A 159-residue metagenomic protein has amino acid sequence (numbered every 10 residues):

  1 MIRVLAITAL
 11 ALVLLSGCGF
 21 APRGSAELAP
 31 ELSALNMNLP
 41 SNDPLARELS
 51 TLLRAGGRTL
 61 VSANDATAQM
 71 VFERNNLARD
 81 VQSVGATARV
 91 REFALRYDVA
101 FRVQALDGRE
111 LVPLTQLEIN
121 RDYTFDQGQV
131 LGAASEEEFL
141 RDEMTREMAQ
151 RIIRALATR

Functional and structural regions predicted by a protein language model:
M1-A6: Bacterial N-terminal signal peptides that target proteins for export
L14-G17: C-terminal motif of bacterial Sec signal peptides marking the signal peptidase cleavage site
G19-P22: Bacterial signal peptide processing site
L28-N76: N-terminal segment of the mature soluble domain
N38, N42, E92-R96, E137-R146: Solvent-exposed, acidic/flexible segments
L53-G57, V103, D107, Q127 (+1 more regions): Sec/Tat-exported extracytoplasmic proteins
A66, V71-Q116, N120-S135: Surface-exposed short loop/turn segments
L131-R159: C-terminal/domain-edge helix-coil "capping" segments
